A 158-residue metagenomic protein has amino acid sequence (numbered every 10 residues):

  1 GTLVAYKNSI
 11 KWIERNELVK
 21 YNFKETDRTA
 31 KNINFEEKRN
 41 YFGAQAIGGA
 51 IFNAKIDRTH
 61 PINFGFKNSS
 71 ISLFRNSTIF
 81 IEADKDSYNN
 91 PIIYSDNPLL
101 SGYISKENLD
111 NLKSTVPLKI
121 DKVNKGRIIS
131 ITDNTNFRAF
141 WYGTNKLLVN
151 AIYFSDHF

Functional and structural regions predicted by a protein language model:
G1-I62: A glycine-rich, often tryptophan-bearing local segment used as a flexible ligand/cofactor-contacting loop or short
L3, R15, Q45, I51-A54 (+4 more regions): Generic preference for hydrophobic/aromatic residues in regular secondary structure cores
N40, T59-P61, G65-S72, A83-F158: Extracellular ligand-binding/catalytic regions of CAZymes and related secreted enzymes and adhesion modules
N76-T78: Intrinsically disordered, low-complexity serine/proline/glycine/threonine-rich regulatory regions
